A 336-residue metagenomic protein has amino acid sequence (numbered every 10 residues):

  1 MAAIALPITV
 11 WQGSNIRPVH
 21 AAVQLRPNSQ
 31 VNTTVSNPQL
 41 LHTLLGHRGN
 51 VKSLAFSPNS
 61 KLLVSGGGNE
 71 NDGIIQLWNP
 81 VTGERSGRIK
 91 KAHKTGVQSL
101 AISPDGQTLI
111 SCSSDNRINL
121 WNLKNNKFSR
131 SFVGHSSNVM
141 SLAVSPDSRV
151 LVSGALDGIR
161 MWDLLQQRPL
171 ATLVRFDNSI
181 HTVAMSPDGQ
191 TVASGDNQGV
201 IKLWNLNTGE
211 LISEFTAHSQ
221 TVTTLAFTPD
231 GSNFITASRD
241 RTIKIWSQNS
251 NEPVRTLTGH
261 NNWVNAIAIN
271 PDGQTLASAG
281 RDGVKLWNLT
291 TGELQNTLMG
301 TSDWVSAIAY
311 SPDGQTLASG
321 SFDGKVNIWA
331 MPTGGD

Functional and structural regions predicted by a protein language model:
M1-D336: WD40-repeat beta-propeller superdomains and closely related acidic/aromatic-rich repeat-like regions
